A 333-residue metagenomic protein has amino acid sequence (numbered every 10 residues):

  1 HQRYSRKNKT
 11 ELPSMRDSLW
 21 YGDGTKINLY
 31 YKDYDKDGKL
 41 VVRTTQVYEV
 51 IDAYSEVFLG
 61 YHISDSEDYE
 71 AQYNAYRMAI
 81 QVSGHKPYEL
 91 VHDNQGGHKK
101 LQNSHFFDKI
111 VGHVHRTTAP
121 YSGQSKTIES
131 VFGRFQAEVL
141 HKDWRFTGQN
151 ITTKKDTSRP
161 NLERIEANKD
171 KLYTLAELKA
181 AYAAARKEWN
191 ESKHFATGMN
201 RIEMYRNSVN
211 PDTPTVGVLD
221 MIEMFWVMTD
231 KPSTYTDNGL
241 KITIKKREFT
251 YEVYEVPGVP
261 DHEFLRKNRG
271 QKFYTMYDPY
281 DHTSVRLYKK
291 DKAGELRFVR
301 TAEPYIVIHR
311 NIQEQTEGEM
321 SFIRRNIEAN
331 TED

Functional and structural regions predicted by a protein language model:
H1-E49, V57, N74-A75, K86: Mobile-element integrase/transposase regions, centering on the N-terminal DNA-binding/Zn-coordinating module
H1-W20, I27, H105-Y121, I128 (+3 more regions): Intrinsically disordered terminal and processing segments
R6-E11, L29-L40, A79, Q95-H105 (+1 more regions): Catalytic micro-motifs at enzyme active sites that drive phosphoryl/nucleotidyl and oxygen chemistry
D17-L19, V57, Y88-E89, V114 (+2 more regions): Beta-sheet entry/capping signal
D23-N28, I51-S55, I63-E67, N94-G96 (+2 more regions): Short, flexible loop/turn elements at secondary-structure junctions
Y61-H85: Active-site beta-loop-alpha junctions of metal-dependent nucleic acid enzymes, especially the RNase H-like/DDE
Y88, N94-G97, L101-L219: Globin-like tetrapyrrole-binding proteins
E177-E332: C-terminal, beta-rich DNA-binding module of retroviral/retroelements integrases
